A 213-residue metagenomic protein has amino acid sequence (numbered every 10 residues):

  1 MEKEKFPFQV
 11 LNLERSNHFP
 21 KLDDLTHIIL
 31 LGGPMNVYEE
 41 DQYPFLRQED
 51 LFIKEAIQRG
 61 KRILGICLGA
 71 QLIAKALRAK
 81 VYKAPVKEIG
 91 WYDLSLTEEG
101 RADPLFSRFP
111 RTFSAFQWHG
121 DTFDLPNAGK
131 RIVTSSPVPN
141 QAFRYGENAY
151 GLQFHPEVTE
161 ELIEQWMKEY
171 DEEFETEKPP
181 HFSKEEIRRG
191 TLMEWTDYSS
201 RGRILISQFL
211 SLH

Functional and structural regions predicted by a protein language model:
M1-K3, P44-Q48, V81-Y82, V133-T134 (+1 more regions): Glycine-rich, phosphate-binding/catalytic loops in enzymes
M1-R59, P179-H213: N-terminal beta1-alpha1 cap of cysteine-dependent amidohydrolase-like domains
L30-G100: Cysteine-nucleophile active-site neighborhood
L77-E161: Pocket-forming structural segment of enzyme catalytic cores
V133, V138-G146, G151-H213: C-terminal and late-domain segments of enzyme folds
